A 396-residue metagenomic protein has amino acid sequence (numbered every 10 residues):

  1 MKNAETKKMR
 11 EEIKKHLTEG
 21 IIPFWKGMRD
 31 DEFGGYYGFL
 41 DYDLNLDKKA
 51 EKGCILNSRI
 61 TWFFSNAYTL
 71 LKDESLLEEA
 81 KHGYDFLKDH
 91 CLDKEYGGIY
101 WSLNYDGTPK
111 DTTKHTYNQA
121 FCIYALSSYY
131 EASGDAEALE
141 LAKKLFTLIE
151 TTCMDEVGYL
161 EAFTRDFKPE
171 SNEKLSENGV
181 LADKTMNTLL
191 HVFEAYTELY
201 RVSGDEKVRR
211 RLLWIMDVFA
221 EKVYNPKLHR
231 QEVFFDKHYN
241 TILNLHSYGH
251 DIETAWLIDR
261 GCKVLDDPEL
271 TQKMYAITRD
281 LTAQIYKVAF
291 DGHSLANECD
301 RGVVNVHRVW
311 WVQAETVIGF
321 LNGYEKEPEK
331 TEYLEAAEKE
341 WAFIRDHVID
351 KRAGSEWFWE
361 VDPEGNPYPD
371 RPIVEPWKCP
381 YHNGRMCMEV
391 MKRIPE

Functional and structural regions predicted by a protein language model:
M1-E396: Glycan-recognition and catalytic cores of secretory/periplasmic carbohydrate-active enzymes
